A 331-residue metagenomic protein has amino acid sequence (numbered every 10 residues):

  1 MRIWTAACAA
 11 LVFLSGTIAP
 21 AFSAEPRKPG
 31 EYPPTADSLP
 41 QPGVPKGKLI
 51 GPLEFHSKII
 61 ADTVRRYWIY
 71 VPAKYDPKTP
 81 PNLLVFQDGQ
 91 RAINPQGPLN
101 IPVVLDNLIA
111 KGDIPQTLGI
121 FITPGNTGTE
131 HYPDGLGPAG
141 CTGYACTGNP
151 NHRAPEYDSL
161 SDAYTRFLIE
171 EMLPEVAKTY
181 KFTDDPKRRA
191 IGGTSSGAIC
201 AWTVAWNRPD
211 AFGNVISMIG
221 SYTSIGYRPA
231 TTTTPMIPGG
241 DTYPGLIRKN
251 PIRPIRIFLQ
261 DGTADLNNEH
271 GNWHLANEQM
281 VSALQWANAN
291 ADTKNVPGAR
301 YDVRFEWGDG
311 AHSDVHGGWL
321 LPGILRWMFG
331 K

Functional and structural regions predicted by a protein language model:
M1-W4: Positively charged n-region of N-terminal signal peptides that target proteins for export
A6-T17: Bacterial N-terminal signal peptides
F22-K331: Non-catalytic cap/lid and distal C-terminal segments of serine-dependent acyl enzymes
